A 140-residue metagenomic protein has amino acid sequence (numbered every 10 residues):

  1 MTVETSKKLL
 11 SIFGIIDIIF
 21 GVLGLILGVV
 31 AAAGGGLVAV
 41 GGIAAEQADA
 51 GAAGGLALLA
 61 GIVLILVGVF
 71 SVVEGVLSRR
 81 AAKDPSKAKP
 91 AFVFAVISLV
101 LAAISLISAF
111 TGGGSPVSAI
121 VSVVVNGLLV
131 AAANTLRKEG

Functional and structural regions predicted by a protein language model:
M1-A33, A50-G55: Cytosolic juxtamembrane helix and N-cap/initiation of the first transmembrane helix
I12-I15, I19-V22, I62, V69 (+3 more regions): Hydrophobic residues within alpha-helical transmembrane segments of multi-pass solute transporters/permease subunits
L27, G114-S118, N126, K138: Solvent-exposed, low-complexity segments and loops of surface/extracellular structural proteins
A39-A53: Perimembrane loop-to-helix junctions flanking transmembrane segments
A50-V69: A loop-to-helix transmembrane entry motif
F70-L99: Loop-to-transmembrane helix junctions at the membrane interface
V100-S118: Membrane-helix boundary connector in multi-pass membrane proteins
V124-G140: Membrane-water interface at the C-terminal end of transmembrane alpha helices
